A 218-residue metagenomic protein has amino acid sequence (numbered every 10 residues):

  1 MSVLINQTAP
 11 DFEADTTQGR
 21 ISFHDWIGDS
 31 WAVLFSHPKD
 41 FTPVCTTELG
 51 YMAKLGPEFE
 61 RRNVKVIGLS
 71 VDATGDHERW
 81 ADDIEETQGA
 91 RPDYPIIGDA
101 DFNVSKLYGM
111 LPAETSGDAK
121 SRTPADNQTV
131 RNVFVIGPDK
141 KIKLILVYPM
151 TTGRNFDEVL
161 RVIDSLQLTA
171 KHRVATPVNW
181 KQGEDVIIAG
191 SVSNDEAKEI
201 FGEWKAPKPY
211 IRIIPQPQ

Functional and structural regions predicted by a protein language model:
M1-Q218: Chalcogenol-based redox active-site neighborhoods
